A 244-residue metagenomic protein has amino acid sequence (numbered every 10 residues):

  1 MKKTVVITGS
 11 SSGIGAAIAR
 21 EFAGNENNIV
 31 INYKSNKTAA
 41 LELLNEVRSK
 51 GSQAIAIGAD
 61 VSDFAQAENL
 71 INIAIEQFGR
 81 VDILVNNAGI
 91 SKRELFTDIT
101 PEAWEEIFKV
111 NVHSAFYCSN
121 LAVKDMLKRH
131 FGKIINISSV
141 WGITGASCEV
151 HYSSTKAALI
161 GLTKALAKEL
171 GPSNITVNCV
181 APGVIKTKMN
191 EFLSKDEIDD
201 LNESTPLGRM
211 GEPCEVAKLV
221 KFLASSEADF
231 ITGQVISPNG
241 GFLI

Functional and structural regions predicted by a protein language model:
S11-S12: Conserved glycine-rich cofactor-binding loop
E26-E42: Conserved glycine-rich Rossmann-like NAD(P)H-binding loop of the short-chain dehydrogenase/reductase
K37, G58-L70, P101, C214-E215: The beta1-alpha1 cofactor-binding region of Rossmann-like NAD(H)/NADP(H)-dependent oxidoreductases
L95-F96, A103-F108, N190, E197 (+1 more regions): Substrate-binding pocket helix/loop in short-chain dehydrogenase/reductase
S119, T155, T163: Active-site helix of classical SDR
K124, K168-P172, D229: Alpha-helical segment proximal to the catalytic Tyr-Lys
S139: Residue(s) in the substrate-gating loop at a strand-loop-helix junction that position the organic substrate next
